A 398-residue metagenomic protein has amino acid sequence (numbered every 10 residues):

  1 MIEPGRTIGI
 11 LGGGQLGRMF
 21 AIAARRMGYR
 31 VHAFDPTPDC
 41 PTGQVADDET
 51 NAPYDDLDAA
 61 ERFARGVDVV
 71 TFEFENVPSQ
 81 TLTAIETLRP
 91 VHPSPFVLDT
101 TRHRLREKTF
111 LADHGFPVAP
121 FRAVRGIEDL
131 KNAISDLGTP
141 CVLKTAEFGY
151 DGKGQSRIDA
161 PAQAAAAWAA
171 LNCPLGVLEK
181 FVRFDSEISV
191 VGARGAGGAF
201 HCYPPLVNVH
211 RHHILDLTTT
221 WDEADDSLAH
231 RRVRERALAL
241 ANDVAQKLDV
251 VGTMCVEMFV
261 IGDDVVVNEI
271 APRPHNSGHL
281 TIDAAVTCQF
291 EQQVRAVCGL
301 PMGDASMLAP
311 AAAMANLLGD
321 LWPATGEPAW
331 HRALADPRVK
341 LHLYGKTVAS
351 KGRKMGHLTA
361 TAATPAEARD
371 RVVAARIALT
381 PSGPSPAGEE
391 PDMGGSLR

Functional and structural regions predicted by a protein language model:
M1-R106, D113, E128, P384-G388 (+1 more regions): ATP-binding N-terminal substructure of ATP-dependent carboxylate-amine bond-forming enzymes
T100-S189, A193-V244, V372-R376: Active-site nucleotide/adenylate-binding loops and adjacent lid/helix of ATP-dependent enzymes
G192, D263-P274: A short beta-strand motif that forms the metal-chelation/ATP-contact edge of phosphoryl-transfer active sites
R194-A199, V260-D263, A362-T364: Short acidic-glycine loop/turn motifs at beta-strand connectors
H201, M254, V265-E269: Protein kinase-like catalytic core scaffold
E235-V256, I261, P272-P323: Active-site "cap" helix and flanking loop/linker of ATP-utilizing ligase/carboxylase catalytic domains
R295-R398: Peripheral (often C-terminal) accessory segments that flank ATP-dependent C-N-forming ligase machineries
